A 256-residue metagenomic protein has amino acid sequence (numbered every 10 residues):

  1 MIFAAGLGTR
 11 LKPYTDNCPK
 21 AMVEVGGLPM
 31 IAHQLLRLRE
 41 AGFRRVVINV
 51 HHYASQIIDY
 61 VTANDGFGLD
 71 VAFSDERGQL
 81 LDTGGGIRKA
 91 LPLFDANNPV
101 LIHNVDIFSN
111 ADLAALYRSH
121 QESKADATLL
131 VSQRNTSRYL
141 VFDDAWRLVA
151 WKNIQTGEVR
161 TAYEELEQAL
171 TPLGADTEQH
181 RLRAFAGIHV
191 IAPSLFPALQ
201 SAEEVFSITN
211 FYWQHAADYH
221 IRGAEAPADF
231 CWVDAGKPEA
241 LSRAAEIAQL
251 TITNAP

Functional and structural regions predicted by a protein language model:
M1-D16, R39-A41: N-terminal nucleotide-binding beta1-loop-alpha1 segment
I2, L28-N104, A115, A202-E203 (+1 more regions): Conserved N-terminal catalytic core of the sugar/cofactor nucleotidyltransferase
L7, V105-I107: Active-site metal-binding loops of divalent metal-dependent hydrolases
N17-M30: Short catalytic helix/loop segments, enriched in acidic residues and glycine and frequently bearing histidine
P99-L101, F108, A114-Q121, R134-N135 (+1 more regions): Catalytic-core segments of class I nucleotidyltransferases/pyrophosphorylases that form NMP-activated intermediates
S123-Q133: A short, conserved acidic/glycine-rich loop-to-beta-strand motif that forms the donor nucleotide-sugar/metal
